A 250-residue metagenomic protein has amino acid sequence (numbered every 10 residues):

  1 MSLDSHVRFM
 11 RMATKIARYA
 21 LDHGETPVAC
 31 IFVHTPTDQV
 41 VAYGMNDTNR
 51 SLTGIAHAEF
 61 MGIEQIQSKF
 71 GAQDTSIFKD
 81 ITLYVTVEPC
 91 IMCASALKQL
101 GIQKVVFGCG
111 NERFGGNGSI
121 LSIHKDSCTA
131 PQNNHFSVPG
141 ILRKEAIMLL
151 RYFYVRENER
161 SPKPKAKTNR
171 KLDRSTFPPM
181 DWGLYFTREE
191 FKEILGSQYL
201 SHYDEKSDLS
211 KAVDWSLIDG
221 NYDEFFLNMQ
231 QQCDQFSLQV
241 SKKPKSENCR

Functional and structural regions predicted by a protein language model:
M1-A20, A96-R250: Zinc-dependent deaminase
L21-E25: Short loop/turn motifs at secondary-structure junctions and domain boundaries
V28-T35: Short beta-strand scaffold segments in enzyme catalytic cores
T35-V41: Short, glycine-anchored, charge-dense loop/turn motifs used at functional sites
V41-T48, F136: Short beta->alpha transition motifs characteristic of CBS
A42-Y43, E59-S76: Glycine/small-residue-rich phosphate/adenosyl-binding loop
T48-M61: A short, polar/charged loop-to-alpha-helix boundary motif
L83-K98: Short, thiol/selenol-centered motifs that function as redox-active sites or metal-ligating centers
